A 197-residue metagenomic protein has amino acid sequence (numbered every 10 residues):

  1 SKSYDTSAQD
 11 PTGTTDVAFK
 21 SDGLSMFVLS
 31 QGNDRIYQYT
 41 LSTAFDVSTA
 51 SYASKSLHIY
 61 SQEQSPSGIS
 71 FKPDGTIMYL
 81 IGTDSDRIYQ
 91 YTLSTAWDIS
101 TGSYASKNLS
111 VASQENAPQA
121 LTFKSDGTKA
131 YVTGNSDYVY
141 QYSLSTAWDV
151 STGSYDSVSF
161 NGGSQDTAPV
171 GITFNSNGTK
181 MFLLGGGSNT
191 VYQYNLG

Functional and structural regions predicted by a protein language model:
S1-G197: Polar, enzyme-active/binding microenvironments
